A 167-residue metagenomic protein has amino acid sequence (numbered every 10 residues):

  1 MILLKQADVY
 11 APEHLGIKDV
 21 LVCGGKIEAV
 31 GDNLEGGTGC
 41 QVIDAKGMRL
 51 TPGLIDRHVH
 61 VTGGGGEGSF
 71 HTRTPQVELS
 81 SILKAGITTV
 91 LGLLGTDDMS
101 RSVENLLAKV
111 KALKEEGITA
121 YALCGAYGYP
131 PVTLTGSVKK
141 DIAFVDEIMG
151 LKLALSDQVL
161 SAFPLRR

Functional and structural regions predicted by a protein language model:
M1-L3, V9-T51: Histidine-rich, glycine-flanked metal-binding segment
C40, S100-S102, V132-T133: Short Asp/Glu-rich motifs
I43-D44, G92, A120-L123: General beta-strand structural signal in soluble alpha/beta enzymes
A45-A108: Metal-associated gating/positioning segment near the N- to mid-region
A112-R167: Metal-coordinating catalytic core of metallo-dependent amide/deamination hydrolases
